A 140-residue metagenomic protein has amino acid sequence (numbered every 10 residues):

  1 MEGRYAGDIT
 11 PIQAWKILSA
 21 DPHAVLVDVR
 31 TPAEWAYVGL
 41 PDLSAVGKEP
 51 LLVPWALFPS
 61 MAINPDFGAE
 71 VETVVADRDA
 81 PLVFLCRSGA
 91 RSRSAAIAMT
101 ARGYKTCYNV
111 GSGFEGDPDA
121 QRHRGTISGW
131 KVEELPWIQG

Functional and structural regions predicted by a protein language model:
M1-V25, P32-P81, S92-G140: Rhodanese-like catalytic fold shared by cysteine-dependent sulfurtransferases and DSP/PTP-type phosphatases
F84-L85: Short, surface-exposed ligand- or partner-binding patches at beta-edge/loop junctions that are enriched in aromatics
